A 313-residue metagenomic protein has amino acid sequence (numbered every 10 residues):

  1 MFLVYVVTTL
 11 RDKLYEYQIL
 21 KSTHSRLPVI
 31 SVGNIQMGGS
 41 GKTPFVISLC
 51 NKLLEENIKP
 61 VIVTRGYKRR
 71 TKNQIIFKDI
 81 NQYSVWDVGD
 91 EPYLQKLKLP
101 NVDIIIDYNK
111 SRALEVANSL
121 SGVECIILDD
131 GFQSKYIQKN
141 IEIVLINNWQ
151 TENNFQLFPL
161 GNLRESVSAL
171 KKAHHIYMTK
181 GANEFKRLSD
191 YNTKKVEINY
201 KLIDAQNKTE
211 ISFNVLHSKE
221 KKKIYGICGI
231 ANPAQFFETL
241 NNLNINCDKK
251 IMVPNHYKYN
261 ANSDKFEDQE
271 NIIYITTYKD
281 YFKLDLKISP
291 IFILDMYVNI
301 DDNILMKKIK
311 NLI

Functional and structural regions predicted by a protein language model:
M1-E16: Short hydrophobic helices that act as membrane-entry/anchoring signals
L3, T43, Q95, D129 (+3 more regions): Residue-level signal for inorganic ion chemistry
D12-I80: Walker A (P-loop) phosphate-binding motif
I58-V61, E142, T193, I224 (+2 more regions): Hydrophobic anchor at the start of a short beta-strand that flanks the dinucleotide cofactor-binding loop
Y67-K98, V102-R187: Phosphate/Mg2+-binding loops and adjacent switch elements in nucleotide/diphosphate-handling enzyme cores
N140-E152, G161-E165, Y191-E197, K283-N303: A short, gly/pro- and small-residue-rich
T151-D268, I273-I275: C-terminal accessory "lid"/substrate-recognition subdomains
V253-K258, S289-I313: Short, flexible loop segments at boundaries between secondary-structure elements
